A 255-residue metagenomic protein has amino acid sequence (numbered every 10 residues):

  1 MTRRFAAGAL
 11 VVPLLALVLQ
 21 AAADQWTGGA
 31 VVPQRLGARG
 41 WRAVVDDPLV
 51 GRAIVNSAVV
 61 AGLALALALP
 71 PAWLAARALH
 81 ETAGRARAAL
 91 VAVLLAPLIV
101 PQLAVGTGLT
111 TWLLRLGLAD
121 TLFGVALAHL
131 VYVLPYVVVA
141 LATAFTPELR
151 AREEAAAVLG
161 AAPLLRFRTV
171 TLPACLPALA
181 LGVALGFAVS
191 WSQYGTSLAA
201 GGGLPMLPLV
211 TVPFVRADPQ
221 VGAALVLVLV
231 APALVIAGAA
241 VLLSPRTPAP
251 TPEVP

Functional and structural regions predicted by a protein language model:
M1, G62-L94, T107-W112, E153 (+2 more regions): Transmembrane-helix boundary motif in ABC transporter permease subunits
M1-L19: N-terminal signal-anchor/first transmembrane alpha helix
A6, V12, A23, A75 (+4 more regions): C-terminal transmembrane helix and the adjacent membrane-cytosol boundary/short C-terminal tail of inner/organellar
P13-W26, N56, G106-L116, V125-A128 (+7 more regions): A structural signal for multi-pass alpha-helical bundles of membrane permease subunits that mediate small-molecule
W26-G28, W41-L49, W191, T196-P250 (+1 more regions): Interhelical loop and adjacent transmembrane-helix boundary motif in polytopic membrane transport permeases
G51, V55, V59-P71, A75 (+7 more regions): Hydrophobic alpha-helical transmembrane segments of multipass integral membrane proteins, especially permease/channel
A86-A88, V100-V133, L164, G201-G202: Membrane-interfacial helix termini and adjacent extracytoplasmic/periplasmic loops of multi-pass transporters
L122-A157, V170-T171, L179-V183: Membrane-cytosol interface at the C-terminal ends of specific transmembrane alpha-helices in multi-pass membrane
